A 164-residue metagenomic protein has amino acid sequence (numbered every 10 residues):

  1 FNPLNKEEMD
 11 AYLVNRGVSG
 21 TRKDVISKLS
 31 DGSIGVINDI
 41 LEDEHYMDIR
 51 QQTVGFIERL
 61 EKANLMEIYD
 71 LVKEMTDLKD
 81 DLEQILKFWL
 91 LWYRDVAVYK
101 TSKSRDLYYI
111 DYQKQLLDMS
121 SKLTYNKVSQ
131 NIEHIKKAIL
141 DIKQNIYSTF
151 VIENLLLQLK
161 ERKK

Functional and structural regions predicted by a protein language model:
F1-F88, W92-K164: Charged, glycine-rich active-site and insertion segments that engage polyanionic ligands
